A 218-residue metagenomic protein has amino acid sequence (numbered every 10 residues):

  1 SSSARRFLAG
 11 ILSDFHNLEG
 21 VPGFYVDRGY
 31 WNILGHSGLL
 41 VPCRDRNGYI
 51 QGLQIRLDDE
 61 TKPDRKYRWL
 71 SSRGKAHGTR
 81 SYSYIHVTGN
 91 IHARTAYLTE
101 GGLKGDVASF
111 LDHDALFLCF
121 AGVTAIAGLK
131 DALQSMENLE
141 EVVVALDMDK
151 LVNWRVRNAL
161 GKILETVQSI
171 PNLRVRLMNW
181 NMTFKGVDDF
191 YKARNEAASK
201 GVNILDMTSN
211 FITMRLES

Functional and structural regions predicted by a protein language model:
S3-N138: Phosphate-handling DNA/RNA-contact segment within nucleic-acid enzymes
R46, A93-Y97, L103-S218: TOPRIM fold recognition
